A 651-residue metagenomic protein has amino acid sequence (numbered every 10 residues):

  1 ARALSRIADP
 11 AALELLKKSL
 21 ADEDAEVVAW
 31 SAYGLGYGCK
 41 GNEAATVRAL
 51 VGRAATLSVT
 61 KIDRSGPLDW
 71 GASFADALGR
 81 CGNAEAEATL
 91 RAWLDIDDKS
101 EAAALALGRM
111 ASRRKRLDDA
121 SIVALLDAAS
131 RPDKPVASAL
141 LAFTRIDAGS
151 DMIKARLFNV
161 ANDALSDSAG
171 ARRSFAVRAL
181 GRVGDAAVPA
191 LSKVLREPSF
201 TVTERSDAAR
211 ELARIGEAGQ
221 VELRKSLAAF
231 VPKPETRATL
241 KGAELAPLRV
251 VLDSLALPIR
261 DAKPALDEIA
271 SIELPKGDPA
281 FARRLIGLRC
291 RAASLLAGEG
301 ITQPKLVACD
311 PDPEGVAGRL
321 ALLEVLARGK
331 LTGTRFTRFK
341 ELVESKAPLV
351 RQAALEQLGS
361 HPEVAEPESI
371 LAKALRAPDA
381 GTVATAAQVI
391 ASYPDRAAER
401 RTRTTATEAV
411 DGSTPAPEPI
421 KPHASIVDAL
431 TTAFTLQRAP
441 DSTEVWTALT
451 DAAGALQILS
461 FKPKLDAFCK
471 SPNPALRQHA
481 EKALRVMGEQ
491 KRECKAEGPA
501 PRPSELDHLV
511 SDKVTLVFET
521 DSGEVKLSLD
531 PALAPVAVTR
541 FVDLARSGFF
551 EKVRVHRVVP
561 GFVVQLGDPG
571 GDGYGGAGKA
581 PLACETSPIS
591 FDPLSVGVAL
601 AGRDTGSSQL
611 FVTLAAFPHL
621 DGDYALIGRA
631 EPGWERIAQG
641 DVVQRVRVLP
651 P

Functional and structural regions predicted by a protein language model:
A1-A3, D127-A128, G628-R629, E635-R636: Short, intrinsically disordered, charge-balanced linker/junction segments flanking boundaries in proteins
A1-D9, L15-K18, V28-G41, T60-N83 (+17 more regions): Structural detector for internal amphipathic alpha-helices that build alpha-solenoid repeat scaffolds
D9-A21, K40-K61, N83-D95, R113-A129 (+10 more regions): Amphipathic alpha-helical scaffolding segments comprising HEAT/armadillo-like alpha-solenoid repeats
E23, S168, K346, P378 (+2 more regions): Single, functionally critical "micro-switch" positions that shape active/binding sites and transmembrane helices
A25, P348, A380, E631-W634: Alpha-helix N-cap/helix-start capping motif
T404, V410-D428, T432-P651: Cyclophilin-like peptidyl-prolyl cis-trans isomerases
